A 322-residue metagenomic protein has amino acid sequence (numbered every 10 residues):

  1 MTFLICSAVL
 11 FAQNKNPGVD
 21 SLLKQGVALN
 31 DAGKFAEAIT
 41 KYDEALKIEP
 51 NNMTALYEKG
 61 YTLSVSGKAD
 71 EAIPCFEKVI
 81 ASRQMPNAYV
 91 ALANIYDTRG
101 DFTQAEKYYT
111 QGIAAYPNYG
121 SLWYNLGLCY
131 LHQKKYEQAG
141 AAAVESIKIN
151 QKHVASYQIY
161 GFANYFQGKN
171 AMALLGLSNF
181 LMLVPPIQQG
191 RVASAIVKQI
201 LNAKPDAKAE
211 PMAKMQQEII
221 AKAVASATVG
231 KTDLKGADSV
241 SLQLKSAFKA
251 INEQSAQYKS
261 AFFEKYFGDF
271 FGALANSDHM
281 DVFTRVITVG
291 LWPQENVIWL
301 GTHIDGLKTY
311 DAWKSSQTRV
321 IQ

Functional and structural regions predicted by a protein language model:
P17-E49, Y61, V65, N94-T98: Alpha-helical segment of the N-proximal tetratricopeptide repeat
G18-D20, M53-T54, P86-N87, G120-S121 (+2 more regions): Helix-start (N-cap) detector for alpha-helical repeat units in TPR-like alpha-solenoids, especially tetratricopeptide
K24, E58-Y61, A91, N125 (+2 more regions): Canonical tetratricopeptide repeat
D31-A32, V65-G67, T98-R99, H132-Q133 (+2 more regions): Register position in tetratricopeptide repeats
E44-A45, K78-I80, Q111-G112, E145-S146 (+1 more regions): Canonical positions in the second alpha-helix
I48, A81-S82, A115-Y116, I149 (+1 more regions): Structural marker of alpha-solenoid helical repeat scaffolds
V154-Q322: Eukaryotic alpha-helical solenoid repeat scaffolds
